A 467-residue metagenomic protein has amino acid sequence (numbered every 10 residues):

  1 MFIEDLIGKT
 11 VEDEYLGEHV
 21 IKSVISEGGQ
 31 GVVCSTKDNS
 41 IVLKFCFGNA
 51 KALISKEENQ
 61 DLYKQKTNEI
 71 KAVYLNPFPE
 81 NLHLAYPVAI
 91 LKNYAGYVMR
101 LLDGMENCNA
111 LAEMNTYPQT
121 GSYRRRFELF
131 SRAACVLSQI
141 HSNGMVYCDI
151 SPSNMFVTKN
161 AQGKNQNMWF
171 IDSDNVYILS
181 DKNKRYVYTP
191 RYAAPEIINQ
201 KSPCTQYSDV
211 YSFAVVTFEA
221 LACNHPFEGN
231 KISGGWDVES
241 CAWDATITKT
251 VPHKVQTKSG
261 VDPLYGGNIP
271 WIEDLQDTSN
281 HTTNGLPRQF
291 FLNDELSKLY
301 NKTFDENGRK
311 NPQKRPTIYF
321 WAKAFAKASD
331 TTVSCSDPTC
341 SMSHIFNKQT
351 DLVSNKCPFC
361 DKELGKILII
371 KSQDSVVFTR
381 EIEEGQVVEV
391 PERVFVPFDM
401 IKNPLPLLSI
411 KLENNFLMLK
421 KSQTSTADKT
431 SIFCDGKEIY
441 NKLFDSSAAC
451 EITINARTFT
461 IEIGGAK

Functional and structural regions predicted by a protein language model:
M1-S23: Juxta-kinase regulatory segment immediately upstream of eukaryotic protein kinase catalytic domains
K22, G29-A85, C108-Q119: ATP-binding glycine-rich loop module of kinase domains
H83-L129: Conserved structural core of kinase catalytic domains
L137, H141-N160: Catalytic-loop of the protein kinase fold
N183-I198: Conserved activation segment of eukaryotic-like protein kinases, specifically the C-terminal portion of the activation
D209: Conserved catalytic-loop aspartate of Hanks-type protein kinases
T217-S297: Conserved C-lobe activation region of Hanks-type protein kinase-like domains
I432-K467: C-terminal boundary/linker segments immediately following FHA domains
